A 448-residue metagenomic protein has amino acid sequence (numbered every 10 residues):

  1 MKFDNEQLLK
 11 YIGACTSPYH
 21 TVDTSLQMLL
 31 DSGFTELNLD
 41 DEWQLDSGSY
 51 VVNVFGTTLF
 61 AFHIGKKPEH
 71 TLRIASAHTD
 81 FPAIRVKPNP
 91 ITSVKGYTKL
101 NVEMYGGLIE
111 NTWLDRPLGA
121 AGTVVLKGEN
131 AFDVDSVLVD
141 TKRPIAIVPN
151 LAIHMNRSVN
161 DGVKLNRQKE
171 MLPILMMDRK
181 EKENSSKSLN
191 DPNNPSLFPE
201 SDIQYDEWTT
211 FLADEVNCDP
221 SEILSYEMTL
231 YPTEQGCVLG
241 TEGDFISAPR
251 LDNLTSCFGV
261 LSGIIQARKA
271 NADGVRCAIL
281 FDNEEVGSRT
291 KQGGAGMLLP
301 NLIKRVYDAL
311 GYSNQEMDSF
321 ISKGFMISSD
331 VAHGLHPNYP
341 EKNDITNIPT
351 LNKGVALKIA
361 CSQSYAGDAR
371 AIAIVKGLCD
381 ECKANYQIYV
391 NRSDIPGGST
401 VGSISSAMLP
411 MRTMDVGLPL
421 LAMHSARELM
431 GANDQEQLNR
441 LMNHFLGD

Functional and structural regions predicted by a protein language model:
M1-D448: N-terminal hydrophobic/helix-forming segments and targeting peptides
